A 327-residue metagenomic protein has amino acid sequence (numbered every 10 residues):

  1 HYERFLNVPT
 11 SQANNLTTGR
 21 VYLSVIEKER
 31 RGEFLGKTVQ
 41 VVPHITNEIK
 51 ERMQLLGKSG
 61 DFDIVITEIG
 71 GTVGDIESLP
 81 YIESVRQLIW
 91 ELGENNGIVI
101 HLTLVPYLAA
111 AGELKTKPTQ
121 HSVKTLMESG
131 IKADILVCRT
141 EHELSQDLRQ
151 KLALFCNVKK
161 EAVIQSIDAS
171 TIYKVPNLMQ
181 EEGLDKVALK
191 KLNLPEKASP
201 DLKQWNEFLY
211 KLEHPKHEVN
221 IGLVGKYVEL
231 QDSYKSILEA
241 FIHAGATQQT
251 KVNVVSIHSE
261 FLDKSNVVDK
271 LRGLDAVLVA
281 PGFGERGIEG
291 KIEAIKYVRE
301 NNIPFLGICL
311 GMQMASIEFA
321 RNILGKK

Functional and structural regions predicted by a protein language model:
H1-N253, S259-A276, F283-G284, G290-Y297 (+1 more regions): Flexible phosphate-sensing "switch/lid" loops adjacent to ATP/NTP-binding sites across phosphate-transfer
R299-A315: Repeat-solenoid scaffold signature
Q313-K327: A conserved active-site-flanking secondary-structure segment within enzyme catalytic domains
